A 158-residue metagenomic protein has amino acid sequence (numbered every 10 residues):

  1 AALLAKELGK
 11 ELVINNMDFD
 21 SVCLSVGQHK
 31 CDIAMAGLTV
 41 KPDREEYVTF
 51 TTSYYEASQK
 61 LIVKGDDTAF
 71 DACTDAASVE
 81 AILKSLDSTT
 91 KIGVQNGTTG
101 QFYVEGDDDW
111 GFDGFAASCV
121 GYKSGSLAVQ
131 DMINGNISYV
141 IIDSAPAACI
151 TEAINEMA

Functional and structural regions predicted by a protein language model:
A1, L8, D18, V22 (+5 more regions): Stable alpha-helical elements in mature extracytoplasmic
A2, G9-A81: Acidic, polar ligand-binding/catalytic clefts
A2-K10, T74-T90, Q95-K123, T151-E156: Ligand-binding cleft/hinge of the Venus flytrap
V13-S25, S78-V79, F115-N134: Short helix-initiation/N-cap motifs at beta->coil->alpha
D20-S21, G37-Y47, Y103-W110, I133-A158: A ligand-binding cleft/hinge motif common to bilobed small-molecule-binding domains
